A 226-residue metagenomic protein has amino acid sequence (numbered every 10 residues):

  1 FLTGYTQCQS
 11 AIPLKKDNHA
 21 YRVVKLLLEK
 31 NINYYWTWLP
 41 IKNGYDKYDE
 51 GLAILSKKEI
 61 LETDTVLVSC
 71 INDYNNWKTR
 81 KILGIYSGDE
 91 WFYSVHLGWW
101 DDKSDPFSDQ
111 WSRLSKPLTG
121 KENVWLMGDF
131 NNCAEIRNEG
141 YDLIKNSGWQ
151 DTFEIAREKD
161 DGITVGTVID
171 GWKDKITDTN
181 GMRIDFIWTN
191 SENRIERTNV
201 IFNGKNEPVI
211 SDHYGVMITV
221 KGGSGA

Functional and structural regions predicted by a protein language model:
F1-L14: Active-site neighborhood of divalent metal-dependent phosphoester/pyrophosphate hydrolases
K15, Y21, L28, N33-A226: Active-site regions of metal-assisted phosphoester/phosphodiester hydrolases, unifying DNase/endonuclease modules
